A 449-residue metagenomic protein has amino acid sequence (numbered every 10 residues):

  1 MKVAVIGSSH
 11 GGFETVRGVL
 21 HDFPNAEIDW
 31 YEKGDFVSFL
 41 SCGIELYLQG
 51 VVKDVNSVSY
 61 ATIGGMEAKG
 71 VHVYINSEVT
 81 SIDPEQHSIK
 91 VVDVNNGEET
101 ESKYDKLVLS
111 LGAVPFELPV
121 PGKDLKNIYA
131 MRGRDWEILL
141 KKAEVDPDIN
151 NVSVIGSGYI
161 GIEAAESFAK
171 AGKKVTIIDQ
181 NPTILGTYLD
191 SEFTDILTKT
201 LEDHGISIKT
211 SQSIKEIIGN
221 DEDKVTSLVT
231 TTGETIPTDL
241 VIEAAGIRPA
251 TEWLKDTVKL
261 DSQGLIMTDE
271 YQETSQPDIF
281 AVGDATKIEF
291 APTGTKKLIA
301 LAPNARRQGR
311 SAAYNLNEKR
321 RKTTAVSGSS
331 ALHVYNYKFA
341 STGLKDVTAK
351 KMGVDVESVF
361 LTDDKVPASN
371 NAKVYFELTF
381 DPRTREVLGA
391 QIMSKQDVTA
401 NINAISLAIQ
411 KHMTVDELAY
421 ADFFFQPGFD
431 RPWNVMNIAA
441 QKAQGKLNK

Functional and structural regions predicted by a protein language model:
M1-H72, A165-L189: Beta1-alpha1 glycine-rich phosphate/pyrophosphate-binding loop at the start of Rossmann-like nucleotide-binding domains
I6-H10, L20-P24, K33, A245 (+2 more regions): Flexible, glycine-rich terminal cap/loop adjacent to redox cofactors in electron-transfer oxidoreductases
N25-D29, A68-N95, S102, A171-T268: A Rossmann-like FAD-binding core segment of flavoenzymes
V58-S59, N151-S153, Y159-E216, I299-A305 (+1 more regions): Rossmann-like dinucleotide-binding cores of NAD(P)H-dependent redox enzymes
S102-G112, P237-G246, G309, R385: Short hydrophobic core segments
L109-A171, S207, S262, T268-E270: Glycine-rich dinucleotide-binding loop and its adjacent helix/turn
K126-D148, K224, E234-S311: FAD-site-proximal beta/loop scaffold in flavoenzymes
T268, V282-K345, D430-N448: A conserved FAD-binding loop/helix module that cradles the flavin
